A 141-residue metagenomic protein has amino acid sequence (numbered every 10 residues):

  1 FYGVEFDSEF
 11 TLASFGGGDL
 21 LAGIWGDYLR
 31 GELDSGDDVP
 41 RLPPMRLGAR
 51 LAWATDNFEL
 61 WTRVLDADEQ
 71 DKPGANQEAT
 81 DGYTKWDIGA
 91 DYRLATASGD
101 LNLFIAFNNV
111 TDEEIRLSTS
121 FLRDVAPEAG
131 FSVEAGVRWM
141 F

Functional and structural regions predicted by a protein language model:
F1, D37-R46, Q77-T84, R123-G130: Replace "Gram-negative outer membrane beta-barrel proteins" with "bacterial and organellar outer membrane beta-barrel
F1-P73: Gram-negative outer-membrane beta-barrel transporters
F6-F10, A49-W53, I88-Y92, I105 (+1 more regions): Residues on the lipid-exposed face of transmembrane beta-strands in outer-membrane beta-barrel proteins
G18-L20, T80-D81, G99: Short glycine/proline-enriched turns and hinge-like loops at secondary-structure junctions
I24, D71, Y92-F141: C-terminal beta-signal and adjacent terminal beta-strands/loops of Gram-negative outer-membrane beta-barrel proteins
N57-E59, Y83-D87, D100-N102, S132: Active-site lining segments that contact anionic ligands and/or coordinate catalytic metals
T62-V64, E78, A106: Low-complexity, intrinsically disordered short segments enriched for Gly/Pro and polybasic residues
P73-T80, D87-D91: Short, glycine/charged-rich beta-strand-loop motifs at protein surfaces that mediate ligand recognition and catalysis
